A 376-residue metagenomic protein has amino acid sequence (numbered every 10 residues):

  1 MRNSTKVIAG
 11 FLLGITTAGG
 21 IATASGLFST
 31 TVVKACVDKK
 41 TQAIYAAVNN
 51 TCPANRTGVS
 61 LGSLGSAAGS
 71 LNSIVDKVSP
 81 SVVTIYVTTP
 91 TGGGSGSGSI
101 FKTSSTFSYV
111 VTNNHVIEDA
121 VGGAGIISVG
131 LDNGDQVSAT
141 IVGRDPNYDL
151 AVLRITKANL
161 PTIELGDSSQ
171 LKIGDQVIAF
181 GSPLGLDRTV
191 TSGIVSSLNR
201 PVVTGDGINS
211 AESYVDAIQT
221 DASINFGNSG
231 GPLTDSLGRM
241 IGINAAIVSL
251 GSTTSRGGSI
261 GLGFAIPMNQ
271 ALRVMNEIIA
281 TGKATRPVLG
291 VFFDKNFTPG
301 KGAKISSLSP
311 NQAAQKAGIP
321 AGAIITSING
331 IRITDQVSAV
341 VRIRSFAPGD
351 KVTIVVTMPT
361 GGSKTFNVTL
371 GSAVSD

Functional and structural regions predicted by a protein language model:
M1-T23, S73, S138-T140, S249 (+1 more regions): C-terminal recognition in membrane/secretory proteostasis and scaffolding
R2-V33, N50-N72: Glycine-rich, low-complexity segments
V32, S95-S97, G125, N228-G230 (+3 more regions): Short loop/turn microsegments at loop-to-beta-strand junctions
V33-D38, I85: A short beta-strand micro-motif
D38-Q42, N49-T51, V116-I117, K157-A158: Acidic glycine-/aspartate-rich tracts in secreted/extracellular proteins
L64-P299, V340, P359-G362, G371-D376: Serine-dependent protease modules
